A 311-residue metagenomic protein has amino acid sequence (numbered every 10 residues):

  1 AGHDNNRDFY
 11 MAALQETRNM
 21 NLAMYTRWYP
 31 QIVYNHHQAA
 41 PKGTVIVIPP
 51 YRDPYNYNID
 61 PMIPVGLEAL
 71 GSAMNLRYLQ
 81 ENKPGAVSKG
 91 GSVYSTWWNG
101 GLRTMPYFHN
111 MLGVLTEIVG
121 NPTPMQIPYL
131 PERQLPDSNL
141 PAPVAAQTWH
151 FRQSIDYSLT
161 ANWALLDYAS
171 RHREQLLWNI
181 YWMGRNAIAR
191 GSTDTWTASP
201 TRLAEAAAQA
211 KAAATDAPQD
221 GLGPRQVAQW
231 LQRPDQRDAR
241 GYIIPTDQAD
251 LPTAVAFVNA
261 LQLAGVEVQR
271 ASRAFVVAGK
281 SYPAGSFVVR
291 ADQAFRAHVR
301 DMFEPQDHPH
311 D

Functional and structural regions predicted by a protein language model:
A1-G2, R7-D8, Q15, N19 (+5 more regions): Intrinsic-disorder/low-complexity accessory segments
Q38: Detector for the c-type heme attachment site
